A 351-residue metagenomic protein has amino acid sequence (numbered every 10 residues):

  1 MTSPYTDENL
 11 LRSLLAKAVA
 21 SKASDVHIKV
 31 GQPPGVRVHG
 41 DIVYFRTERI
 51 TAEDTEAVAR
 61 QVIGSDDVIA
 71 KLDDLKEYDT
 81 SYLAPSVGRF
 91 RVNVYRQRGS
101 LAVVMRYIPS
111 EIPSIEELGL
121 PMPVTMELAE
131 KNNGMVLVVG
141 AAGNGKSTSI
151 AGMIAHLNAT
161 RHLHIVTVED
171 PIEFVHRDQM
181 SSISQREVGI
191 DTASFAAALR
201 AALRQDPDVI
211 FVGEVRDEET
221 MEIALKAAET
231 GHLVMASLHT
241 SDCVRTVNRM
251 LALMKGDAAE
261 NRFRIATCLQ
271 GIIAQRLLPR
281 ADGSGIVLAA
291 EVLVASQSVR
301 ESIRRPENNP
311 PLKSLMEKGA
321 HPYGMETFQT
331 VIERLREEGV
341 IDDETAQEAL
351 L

Functional and structural regions predicted by a protein language model:
T2-L351: Short, flexible helix-loop junctions that flank or precede catalytic/ligand sites
